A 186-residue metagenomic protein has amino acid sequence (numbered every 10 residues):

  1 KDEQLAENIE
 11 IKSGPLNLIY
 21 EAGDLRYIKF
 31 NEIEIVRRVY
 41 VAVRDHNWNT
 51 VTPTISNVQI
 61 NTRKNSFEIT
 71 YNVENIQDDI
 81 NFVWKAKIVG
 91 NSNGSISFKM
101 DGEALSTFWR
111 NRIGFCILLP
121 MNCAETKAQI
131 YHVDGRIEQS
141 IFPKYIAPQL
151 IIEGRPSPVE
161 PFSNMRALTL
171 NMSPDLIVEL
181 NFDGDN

Functional and structural regions predicted by a protein language model:
K1-H46, R155-L168: Beta-strand-rich N-terminal accessory domains
D2, I19, I60-T62, Q77 (+5 more regions): Sterically constrained small-residue positions within well-ordered secondary structures of folded domains
N8, L25-Y27, T50-Q59, F108-R112: A broad structural signal for short, well-ordered beta-strand segments within beta-sheet-rich domains
I11, L18, I28, F67-I69 (+5 more regions): Hydrophobic beta-strand residues in large extracellular and virion-surface proteins
S13-P15, Q77-N81, D175: Glycine-centered tight beta-turn/hairpin loop motif at sheet-sheet or coil-to-beta transitions
E21, I28, R38, D79-N81 (+2 more regions): Short acidic, gly/pro-rich beta-turn/loop elements at beta-sheet edges and active-site/ligand-binding grooves
V43-L105: Extended, loop-rich substrate-binding clefts of extracytoplasmic carbohydrate-active enzymes
S97-G184: Polysaccharide-binding surfaces and accessory modules of carbohydrate-active proteins
